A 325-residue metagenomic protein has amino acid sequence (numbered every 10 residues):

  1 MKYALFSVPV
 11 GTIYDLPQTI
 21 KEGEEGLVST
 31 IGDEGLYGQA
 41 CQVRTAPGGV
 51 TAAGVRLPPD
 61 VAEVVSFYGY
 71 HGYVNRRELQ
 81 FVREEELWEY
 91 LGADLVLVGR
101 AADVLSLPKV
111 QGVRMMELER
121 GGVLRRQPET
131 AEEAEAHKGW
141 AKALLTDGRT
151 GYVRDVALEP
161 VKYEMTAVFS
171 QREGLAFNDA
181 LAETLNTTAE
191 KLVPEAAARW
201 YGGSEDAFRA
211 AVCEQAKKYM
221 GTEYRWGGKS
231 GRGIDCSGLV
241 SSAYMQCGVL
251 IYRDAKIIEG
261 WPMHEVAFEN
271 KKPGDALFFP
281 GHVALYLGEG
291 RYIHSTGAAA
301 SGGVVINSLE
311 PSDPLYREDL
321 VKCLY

Functional and structural regions predicted by a protein language model:
M1-I13, Q18-S29, Y37-T51, R56-V96 (+4 more regions): Boundary regions of SH3-family modules and the immediately adjacent low-complexity/disordered segments in eukaryotic
K21-T30, D103-R114, E259-F268: Short alpha-helix capping/helix-loop boundary micro-motifs
S29, G35, L118, N270-K271 (+1 more regions): Short, well-ordered loop/turn sites that connect or cap secondary structure elements
Q39, G122, G274-D275: Structural motif
A198-G203, E223-S230: Second-shell loop/turn segments in exported
V212, A216, G228-C247: Active-site nucleophilic cysteine motif
V249-S312: ...with weaker cross-activation on analogous glycine-rich loops/strands in unrelated enzymes
S312-Y325: Low-complexity, Gly/Ser/Thr/Pro-rich intrinsically disordered linker/tail segments
